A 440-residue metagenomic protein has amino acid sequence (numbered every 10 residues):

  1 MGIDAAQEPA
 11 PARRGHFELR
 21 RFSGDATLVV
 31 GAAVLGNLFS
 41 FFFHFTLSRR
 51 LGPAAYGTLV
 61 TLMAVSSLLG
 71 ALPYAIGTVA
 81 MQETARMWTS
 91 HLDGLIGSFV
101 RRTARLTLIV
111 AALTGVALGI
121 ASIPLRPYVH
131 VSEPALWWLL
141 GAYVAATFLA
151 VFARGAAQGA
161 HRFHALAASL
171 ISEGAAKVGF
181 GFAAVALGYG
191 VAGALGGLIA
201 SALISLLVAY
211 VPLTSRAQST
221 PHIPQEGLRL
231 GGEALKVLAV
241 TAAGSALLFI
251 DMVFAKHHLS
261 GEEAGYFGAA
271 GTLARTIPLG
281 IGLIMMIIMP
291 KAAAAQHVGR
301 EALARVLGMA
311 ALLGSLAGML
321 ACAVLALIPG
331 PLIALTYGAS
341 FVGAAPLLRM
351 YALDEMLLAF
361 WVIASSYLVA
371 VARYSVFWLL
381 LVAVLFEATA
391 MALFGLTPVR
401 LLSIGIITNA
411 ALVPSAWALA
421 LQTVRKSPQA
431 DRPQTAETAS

Functional and structural regions predicted by a protein language model:
M1-F39, P224-V240, A416-S440: N-terminal membrane topogenesis motif
G2-D4, E18-T78, G119, Y143 (+1 more regions): Signature of the first transmembrane helix
G2-P11, R101-V129, F182-A183, G308-A339 (+2 more regions): Alpha-helical transmembrane segments of multi-pass membrane transport and lipid-handling proteins
R14, P53, S122-L140, G261-E262 (+2 more regions): Interfacial segments at transmembrane-helix termini and the short loops linking adjacent helices
G24-G36, L62, P73-S122, R300-A321: Membrane-water interface segments that mark the loop-to-transmembrane alpha-helix transition
Y74-S90, G159, A270, A274 (+2 more regions): Helix-loop junctions and terminal segments of transmembrane helices in multi-pass membrane transport/translocation
P134-W138, A167-S215, V399-Q422: Hydrophobic alpha-helical transmembrane segments
A146-A168, L353-L379: Membrane-interface junctions at transmembrane-helix termini in multi-pass inner-membrane proteins
